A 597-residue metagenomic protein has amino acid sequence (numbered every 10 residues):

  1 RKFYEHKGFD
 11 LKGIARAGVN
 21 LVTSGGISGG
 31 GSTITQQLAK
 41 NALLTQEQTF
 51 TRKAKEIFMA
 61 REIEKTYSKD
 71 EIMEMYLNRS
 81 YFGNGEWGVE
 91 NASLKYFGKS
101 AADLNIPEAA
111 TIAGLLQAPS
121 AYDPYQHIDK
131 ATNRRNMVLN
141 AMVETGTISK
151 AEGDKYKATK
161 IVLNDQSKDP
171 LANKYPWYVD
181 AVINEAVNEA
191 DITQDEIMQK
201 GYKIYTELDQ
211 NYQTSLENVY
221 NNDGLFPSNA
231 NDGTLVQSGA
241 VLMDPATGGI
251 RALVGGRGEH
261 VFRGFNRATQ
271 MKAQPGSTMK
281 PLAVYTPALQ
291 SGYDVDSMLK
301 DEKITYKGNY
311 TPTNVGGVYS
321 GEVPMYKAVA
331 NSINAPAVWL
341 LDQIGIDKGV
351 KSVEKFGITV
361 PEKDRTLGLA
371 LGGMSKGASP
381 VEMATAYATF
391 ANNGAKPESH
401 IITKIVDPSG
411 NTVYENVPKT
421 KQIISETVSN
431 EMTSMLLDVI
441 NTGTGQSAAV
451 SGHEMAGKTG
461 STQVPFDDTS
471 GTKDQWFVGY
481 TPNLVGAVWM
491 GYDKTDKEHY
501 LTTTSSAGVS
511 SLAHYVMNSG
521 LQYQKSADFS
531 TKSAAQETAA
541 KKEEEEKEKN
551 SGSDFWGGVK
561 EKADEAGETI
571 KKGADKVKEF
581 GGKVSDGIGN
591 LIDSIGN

Functional and structural regions predicted by a protein language model:
R1, M142, L216, G248 (+6 more regions): Active-site SXXK
E5-G13, V89, S149-A151, F265 (+3 more regions): Short, well-structured active-site flanking segments
K7, L104, I204, G233-V261 (+2 more regions): A short, well-structured edge-of-sheet supersecondary motif
N20-L44, Y293-G349, P408-T433, L437-D438: Conserved catalytic neighborhood of penicillin-recognizing serine enzymes
G26, G30-E207, T214, N218 (+2 more regions): Non-catalytic, structured segments within soluble enzyme domains
A42-L44, Q48-T49, M59, L208 (+4 more regions): Active-site-adjacent helix/loop patches that line small-molecule binding or acyl-intermediate pockets
N105, Q194, I204, D209-D244 (+2 more regions): Beta-lactamase-like hydrolase cores
T206-P227, L242, L253, H260-T269 (+2 more regions): A penicillin-recognizing enzyme superfamily signal
